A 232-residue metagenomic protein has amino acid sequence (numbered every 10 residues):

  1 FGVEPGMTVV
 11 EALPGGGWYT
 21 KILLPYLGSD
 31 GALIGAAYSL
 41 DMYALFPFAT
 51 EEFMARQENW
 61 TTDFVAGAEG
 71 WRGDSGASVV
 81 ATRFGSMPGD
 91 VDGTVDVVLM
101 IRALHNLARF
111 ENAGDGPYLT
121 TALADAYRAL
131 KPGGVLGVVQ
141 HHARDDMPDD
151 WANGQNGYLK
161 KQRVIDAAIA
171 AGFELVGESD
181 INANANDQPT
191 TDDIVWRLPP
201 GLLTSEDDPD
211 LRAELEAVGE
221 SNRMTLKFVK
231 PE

Functional and structural regions predicted by a protein language model:
E4-G15: Conserved class I S-adenosyl-L-methionine
G6, S29-D30, L130-L136: Short glycine-dipeptide loop
L24-P25, A113-P132: A short glycine-rich, Lys/Arg-flanked "PGG" loop and its adjoining helix->strand segment in the class I
I34, L123, G133-H141: Conserved beta-strand signature within the Rossmann-like core of class I S-adenosyl-L-methionine
F48-M87: S-adenosyl-L-methionine
M87-V98: A short acidic, Gly/Pro-enriched loop at the edge of an enzyme's catalytic core that lines a small-molecule cofactor
G157-G172, V176-E178: Short alpha-helix
A171, P209-E232: C-terminal lobe and adjacent flexible extensions of AdoMet/dcAdoMet transferase-like proteins
